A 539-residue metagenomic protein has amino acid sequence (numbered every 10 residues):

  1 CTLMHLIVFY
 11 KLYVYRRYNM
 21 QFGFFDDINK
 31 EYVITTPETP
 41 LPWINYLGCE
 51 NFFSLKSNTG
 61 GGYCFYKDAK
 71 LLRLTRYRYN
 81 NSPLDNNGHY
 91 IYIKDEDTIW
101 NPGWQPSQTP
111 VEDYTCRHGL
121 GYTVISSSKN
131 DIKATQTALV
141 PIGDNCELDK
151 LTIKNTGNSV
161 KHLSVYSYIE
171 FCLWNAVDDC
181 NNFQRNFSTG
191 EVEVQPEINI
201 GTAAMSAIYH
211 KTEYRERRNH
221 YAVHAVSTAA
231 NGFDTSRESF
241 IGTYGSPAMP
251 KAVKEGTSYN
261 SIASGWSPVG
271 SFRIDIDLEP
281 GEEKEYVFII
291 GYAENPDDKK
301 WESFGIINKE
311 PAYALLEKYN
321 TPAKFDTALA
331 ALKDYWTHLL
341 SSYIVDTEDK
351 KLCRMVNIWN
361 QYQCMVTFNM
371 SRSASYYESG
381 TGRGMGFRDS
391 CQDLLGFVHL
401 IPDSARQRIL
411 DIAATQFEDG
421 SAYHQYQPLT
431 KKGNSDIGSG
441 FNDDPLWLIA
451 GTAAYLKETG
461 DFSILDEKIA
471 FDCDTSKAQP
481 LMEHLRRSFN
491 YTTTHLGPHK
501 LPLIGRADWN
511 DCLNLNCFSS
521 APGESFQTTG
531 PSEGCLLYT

Functional and structural regions predicted by a protein language model:
H5-I7, K11-D389, D403-D411, T415 (+1 more regions): Anionic coordination/interaction segments
K67-A69, T137, A176-D179, H424-Q427 (+4 more regions): Short acidic, glycine/serine/threonine-rich loops at helix termini
G121, S519-G530: Hydrophobic, small-residue-rich alpha-helical packing segments that form membrane-like cores
E282, E533-G534: P-loop NTPase catalytic cores that bind/hydrolyze ATP
N369-A374, H424-S439, A507-E524: Acidic/His metal-coordination segments adjacent to aromatic residues that form catalytic metal sites in metalloenzymes
M385, D389-S390, L394-P502, F526-T529 (+1 more regions): Aromatic-rich carbohydrate-recognition surfaces in CAZymes
Y538-T539: Conserved small/polar residues in nucleotide/adenosyl-binding loops
